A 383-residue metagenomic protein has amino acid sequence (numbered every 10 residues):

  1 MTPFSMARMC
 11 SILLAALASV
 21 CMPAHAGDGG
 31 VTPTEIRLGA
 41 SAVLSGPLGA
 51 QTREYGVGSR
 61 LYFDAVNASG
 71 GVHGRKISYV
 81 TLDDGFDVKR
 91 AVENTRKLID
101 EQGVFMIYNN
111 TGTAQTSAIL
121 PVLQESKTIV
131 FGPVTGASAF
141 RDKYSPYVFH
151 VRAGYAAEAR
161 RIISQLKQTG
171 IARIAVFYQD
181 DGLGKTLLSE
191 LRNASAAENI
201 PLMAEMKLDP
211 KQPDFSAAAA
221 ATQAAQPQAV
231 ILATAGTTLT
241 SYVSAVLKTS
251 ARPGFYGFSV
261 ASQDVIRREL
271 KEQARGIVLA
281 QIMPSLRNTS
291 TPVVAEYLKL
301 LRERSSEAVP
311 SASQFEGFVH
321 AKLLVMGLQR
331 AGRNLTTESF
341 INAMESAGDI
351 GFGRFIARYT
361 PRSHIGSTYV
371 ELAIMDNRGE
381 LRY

Functional and structural regions predicted by a protein language model:
M1-I12: Bacterial N-terminal signal peptides that target proteins for export
C10-C21: Bacterial N-terminal signal peptides
G27, E35-R37, A50-V57, A65 (+4 more regions): Beta-alpha junction/loop-to-helix N-cap segments that form part of ligand/metal-binding clefts
D28-R60, L82-K89, T111-G112, F177-G184 (+2 more regions): Extracytoplasmic "Venus flytrap"
E93, A137-A139, P146-S250, S285-A295 (+1 more regions): Extracellular/periplasmic Venus flytrap/periplasmic-binding protein
L98-T111, F131-P133, R173-Y178, Q226-G236 (+3 more regions): Periplasmic-binding protein-like
V243-E316, M375-R382: Extracellular/periplasmic periplasmic-binding protein-like sensory domains
E303-F315, V325-L381: Segments of small-molecule ligand-sensing domains
